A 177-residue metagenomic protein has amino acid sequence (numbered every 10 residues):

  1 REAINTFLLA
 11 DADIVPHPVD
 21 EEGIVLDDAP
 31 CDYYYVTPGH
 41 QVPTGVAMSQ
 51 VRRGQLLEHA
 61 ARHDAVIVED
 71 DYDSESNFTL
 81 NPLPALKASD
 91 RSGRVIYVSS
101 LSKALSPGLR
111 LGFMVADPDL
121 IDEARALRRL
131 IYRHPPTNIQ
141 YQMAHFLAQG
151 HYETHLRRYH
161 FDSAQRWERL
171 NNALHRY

Functional and structural regions predicted by a protein language model:
R1-A12, C31, V66-I67, N77 (+3 more regions): A generic "structured core" feature
R1-A47: PLP-dependent aminotransferase-like
E2, V51, P107: Residues that form or flank phosphate/diphosphate-binding pockets in enzymes that use nucleotide phosphates
T6-A10, Q55, H59, A85-S89 (+2 more regions): Alpha-helical structural signal in soluble globular domains
F7-D11, M48-V51, N81-L83, L111-F113 (+1 more regions): Short, glycine/charged-enriched secondary-structure capping and boundary segments
D28-P30, Q41, V46-V66, D73-A104: Active-site pre-lysine segment of PLP-dependent enzymes
D32-T37, V68, F113-V115: Structural motif
I96-R176: PLP-dependent aminotransferase class I/II
